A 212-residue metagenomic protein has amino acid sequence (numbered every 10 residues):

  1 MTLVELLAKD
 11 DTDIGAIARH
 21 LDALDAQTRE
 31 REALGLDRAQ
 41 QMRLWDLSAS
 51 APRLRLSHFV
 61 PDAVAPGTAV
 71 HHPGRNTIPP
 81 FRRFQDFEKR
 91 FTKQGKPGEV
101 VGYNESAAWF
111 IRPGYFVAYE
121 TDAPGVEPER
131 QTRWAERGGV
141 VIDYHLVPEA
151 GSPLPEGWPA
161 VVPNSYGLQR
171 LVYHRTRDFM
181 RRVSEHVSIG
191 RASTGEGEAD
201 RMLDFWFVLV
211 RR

Functional and structural regions predicted by a protein language model:
M1-R212: Soluble ligand-binding/transfer domains with enclosed cavities or grooves
